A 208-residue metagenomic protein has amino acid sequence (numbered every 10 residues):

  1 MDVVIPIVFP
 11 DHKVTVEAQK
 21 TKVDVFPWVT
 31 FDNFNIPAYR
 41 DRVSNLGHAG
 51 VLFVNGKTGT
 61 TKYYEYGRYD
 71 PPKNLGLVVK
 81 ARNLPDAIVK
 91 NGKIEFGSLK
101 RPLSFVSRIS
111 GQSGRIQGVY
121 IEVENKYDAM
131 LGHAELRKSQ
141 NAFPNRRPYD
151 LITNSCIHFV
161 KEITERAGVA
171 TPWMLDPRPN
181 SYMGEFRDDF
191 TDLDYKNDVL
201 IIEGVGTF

Functional and structural regions predicted by a protein language model:
M1-N154, R166, R187-F208: Non-catalytic ligand/cofactor/substrate-binding and regulatory segments of enzyme domains
D150-I152, G168-S181: Short conserved catalytic/interaction loops centered on acidic-Pro-aromatic/His motifs
S155-A170: Non-catalytic, well-ordered alpha-helical segments in soluble enzyme domains
N180-D188: Extracellular LysM carbohydrate-binding repeats and other cell-envelope/extracellular binding modules
